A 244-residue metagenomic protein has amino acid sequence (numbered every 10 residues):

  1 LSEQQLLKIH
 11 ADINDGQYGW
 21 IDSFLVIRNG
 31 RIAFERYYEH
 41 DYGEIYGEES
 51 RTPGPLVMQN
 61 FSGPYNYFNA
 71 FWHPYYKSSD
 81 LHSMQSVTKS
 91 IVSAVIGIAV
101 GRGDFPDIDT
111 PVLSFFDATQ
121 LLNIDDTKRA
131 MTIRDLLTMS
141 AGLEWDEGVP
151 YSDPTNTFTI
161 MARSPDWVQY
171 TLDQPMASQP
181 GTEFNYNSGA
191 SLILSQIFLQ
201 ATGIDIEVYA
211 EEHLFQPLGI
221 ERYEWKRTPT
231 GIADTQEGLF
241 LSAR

Functional and structural regions predicted by a protein language model:
L1-N29, H40-P55: Beta-lactamase-like hydrolase cores
Q17-W20, V26-R28, Y75-Y76, T127-M131 (+1 more regions): Extracellular/periplasmic catalytic domains that process cell-envelope and extracellular macromolecules
G30, P53-G54, M58, S62-P64 (+4 more regions): Active-site SXXK
S50-W72, T110-S114, S152-Q179, D205-Y223: Short, charged, amphipathic alpha-helices and their helix-cap/turn boundaries
W72-P74, S78, R102-L143, D173-M176 (+1 more regions): Active-site helix/loop module of the DD-peptidase/beta-lactamase fold, centered on the serine-lysine SxxK catalytic
M84-T88, V92, R129, Y186 (+4 more regions): Hydrophobic (often cysteine-bearing) scaffold residues that line and stabilize catalytic clefts of nucleotide/cofactor
A190-I197, E237-R244: Active-site-proximal alpha-helical segments within enzyme catalytic domains
